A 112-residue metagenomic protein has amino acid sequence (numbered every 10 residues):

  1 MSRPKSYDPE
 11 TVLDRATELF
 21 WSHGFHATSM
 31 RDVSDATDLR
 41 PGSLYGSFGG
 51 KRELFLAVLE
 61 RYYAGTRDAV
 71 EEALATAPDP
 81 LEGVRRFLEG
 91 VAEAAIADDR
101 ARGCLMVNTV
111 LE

Functional and structural regions predicted by a protein language model:
M1-Y7: N-terminal intrinsically disordered/low-complexity leader segments
E10, D14, C104: Short alpha-helical elements of helix-turn-helix
T11, L19-E53, A57: Helix-turn-helix
A57, V70-R102: Hydrophobic alpha-helical connector segments
E60-T66: Short, basic, alpha-helical segments at the C-terminal edge of helix-turn-helix-like DNA-binding modules
T66, G103-M106: N-terminal alpha-helical segment
